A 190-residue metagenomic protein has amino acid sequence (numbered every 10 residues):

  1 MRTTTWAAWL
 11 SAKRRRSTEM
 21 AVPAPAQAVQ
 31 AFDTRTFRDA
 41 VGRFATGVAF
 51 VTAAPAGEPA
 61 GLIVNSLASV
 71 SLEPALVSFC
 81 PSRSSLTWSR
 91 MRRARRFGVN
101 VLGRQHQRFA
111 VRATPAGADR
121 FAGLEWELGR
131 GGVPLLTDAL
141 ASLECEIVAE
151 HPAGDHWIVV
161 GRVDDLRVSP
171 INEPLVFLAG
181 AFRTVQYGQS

Functional and structural regions predicted by a protein language model:
R2-S190: Basic, polyanion-binding surface patches
